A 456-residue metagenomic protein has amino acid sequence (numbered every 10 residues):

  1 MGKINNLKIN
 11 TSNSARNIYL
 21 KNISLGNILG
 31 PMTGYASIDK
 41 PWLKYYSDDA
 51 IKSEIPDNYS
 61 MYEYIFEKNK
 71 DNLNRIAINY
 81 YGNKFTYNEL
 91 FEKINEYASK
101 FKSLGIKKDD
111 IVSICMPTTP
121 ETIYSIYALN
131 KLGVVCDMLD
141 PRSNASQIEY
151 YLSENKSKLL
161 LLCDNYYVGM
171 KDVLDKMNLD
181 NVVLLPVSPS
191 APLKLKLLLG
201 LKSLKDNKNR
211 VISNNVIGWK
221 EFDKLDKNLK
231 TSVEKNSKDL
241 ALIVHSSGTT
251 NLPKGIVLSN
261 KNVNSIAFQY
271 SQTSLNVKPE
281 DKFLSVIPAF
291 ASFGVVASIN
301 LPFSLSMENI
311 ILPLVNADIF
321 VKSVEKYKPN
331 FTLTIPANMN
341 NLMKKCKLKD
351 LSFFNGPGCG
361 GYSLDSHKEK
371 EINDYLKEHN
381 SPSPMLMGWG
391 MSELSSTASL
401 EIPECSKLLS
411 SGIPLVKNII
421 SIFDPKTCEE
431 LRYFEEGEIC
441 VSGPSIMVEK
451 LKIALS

Functional and structural regions predicted by a protein language model:
M1-F85, E89-L104, P189-V211, T231-E234 (+1 more regions): N-lobe entry segment of adenylate-forming
G2, N6-L20, S24-L29, K131-E221: Structural core segment of the AMP-binding/adenylate-forming
D57, N74-G105, D110-T119, I123-Y127 (+2 more regions): Conserved AMP-binding/adenylate-forming core of the ANL superfamily
F101-I106, D226-K238, I243-S285, K377: Conserved adenylate-forming
S113-C115, T122, I126, N130-D164 (+4 more regions): Short beta-strand->loop structural element characteristic of the AMP-binding/adenylate-forming
N264-K282, F290-L333, K344-C346: Conserved AMP-binding/adenylation subdomain of ANL enzymes
N330-T334, M343-L408, I419: Gly/Ser/Thr-rich phosphate-binding loop
K407, S421-V441: Conserved beta-loop-beta connector loops within the AMP-binding
